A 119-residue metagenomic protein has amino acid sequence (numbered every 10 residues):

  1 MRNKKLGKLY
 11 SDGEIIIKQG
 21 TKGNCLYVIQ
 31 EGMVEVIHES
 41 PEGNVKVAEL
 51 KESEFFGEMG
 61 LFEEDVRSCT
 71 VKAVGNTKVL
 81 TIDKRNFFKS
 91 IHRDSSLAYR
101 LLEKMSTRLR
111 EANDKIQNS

Functional and structural regions predicted by a protein language model:
M1-I37: Regulatory nucleotide-sensing modules
S11, Y99, E103-S106: Generic alpha-helical structural signal
G13, G32, S53, V71 (+1 more regions): Short hydrophobic/aromatic patches on the structural cores and recognition surfaces of FHA
E14-K18, S90, N113-N118: Short helix-to-loop capping/linker segments positioned immediately adjacent to catalytic or ligand/cofactor-binding
S40-E42: Solvent-exposed strand-loop boundary residues in beta-sheet-rich modules
N44-K46: Short, mixed charged/polar active-site loops that provide acid/base catalysis or chelate metal/phosphate cofactors
A48-L102: Cyclic-nucleotide recognition modules
E103-S119: Polybasic "coupling" helices that flank or enter modular domains
